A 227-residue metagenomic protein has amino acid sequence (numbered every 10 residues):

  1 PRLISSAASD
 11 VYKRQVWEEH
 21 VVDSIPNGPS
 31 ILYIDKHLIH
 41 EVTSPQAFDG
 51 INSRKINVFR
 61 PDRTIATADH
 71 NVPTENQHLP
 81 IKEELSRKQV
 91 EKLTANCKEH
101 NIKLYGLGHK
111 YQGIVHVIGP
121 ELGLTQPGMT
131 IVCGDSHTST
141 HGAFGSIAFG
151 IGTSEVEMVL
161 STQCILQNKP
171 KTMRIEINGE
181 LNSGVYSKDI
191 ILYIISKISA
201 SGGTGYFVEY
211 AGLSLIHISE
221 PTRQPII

Functional and structural regions predicted by a protein language model:
P1-A8, Y12, I216-E220, Q224-I227: Single conserved hydrophobic/aromatic residue that forms the stacking wall/gate of nucleotide- or nucleobase-binding
S9-P61, S219: N-terminal amphipathic, basic-rich helices that act as targeting or association modules
P26-P29, V58-R63, K103-G108, A200-A211: Flexible, glycine/charged-enriched surface loops at secondary-structure junctions
Y33, T67, Y105, E176-N178 (+1 more regions): Residues in well-ordered beta-strands of folded domains
I34-K36, P80-E83, Y210-L215: Conserved short loop/turn motifs at secondary-structure junctions
H37-S161, L166: Long, structured ligand/cofactor-binding scaffold of large enzymes
H137-L215, S219, R223: Mobile "lid/hinge" segments at catalytic clefts and subdomain interfaces of large enzymes
